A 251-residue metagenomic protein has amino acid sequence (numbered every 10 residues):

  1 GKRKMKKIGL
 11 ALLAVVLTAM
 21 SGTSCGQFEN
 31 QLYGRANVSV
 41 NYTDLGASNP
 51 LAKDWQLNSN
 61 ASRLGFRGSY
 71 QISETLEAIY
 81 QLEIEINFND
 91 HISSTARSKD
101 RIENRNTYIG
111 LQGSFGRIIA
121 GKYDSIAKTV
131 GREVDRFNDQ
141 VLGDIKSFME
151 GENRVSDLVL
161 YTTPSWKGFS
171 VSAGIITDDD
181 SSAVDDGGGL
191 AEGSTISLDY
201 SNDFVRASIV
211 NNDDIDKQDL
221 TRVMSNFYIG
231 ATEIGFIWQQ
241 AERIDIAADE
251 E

Functional and structural regions predicted by a protein language model:
G1-M5: Short, Lys/Arg-enriched N-terminal segments with co-localized hydrophobic residues within the first ~10-30 amino acids
K6-L13: Sec-dependent signal peptide recognition, specifically the positively charged N-region followed immediately by
Q27-N41, L51-D178, L190, L198-R206: Outer membrane beta-barrel
T43-A47, N89-S93, T129-R132, D180-V184 (+2 more regions): Outer-membrane beta-barrel proteins
A191-E251: Detector for outer-membrane/organellar transmembrane beta-barrel domains, recognizing the amphipathic beta-strand
